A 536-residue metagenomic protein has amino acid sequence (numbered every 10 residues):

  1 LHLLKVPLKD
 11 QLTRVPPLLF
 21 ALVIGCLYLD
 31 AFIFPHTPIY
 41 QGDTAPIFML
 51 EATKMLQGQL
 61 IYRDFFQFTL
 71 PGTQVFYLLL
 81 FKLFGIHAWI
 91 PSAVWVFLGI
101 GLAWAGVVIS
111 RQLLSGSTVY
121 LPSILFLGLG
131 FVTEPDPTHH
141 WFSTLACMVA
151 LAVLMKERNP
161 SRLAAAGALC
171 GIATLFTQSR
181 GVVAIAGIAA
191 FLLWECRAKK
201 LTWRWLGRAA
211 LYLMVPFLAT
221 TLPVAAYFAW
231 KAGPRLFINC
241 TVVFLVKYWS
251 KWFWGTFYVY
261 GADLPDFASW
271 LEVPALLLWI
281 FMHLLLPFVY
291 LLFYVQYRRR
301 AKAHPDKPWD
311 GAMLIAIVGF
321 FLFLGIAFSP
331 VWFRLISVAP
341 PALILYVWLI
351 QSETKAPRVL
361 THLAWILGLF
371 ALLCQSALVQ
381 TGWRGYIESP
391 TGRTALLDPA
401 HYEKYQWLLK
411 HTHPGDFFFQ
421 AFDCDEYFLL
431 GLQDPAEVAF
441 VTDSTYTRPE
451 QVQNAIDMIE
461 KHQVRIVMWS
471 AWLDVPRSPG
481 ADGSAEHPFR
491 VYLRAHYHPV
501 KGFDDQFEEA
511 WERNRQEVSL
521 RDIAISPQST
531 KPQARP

Functional and structural regions predicted by a protein language model:
P35-E51, Y62-L79, I86-W89, A232-G233 (+1 more regions): Extracytoplasmic catalytic/substrate-binding loops of multi-pass membrane glycan-assembly enzymes
A93-L114, V149: Transmembrane-helix motifs of polytopic, lipid-linked glycan transferases
A105, F142-C170, A189-E195, A342-L345: Specific aromatic-rich, kink-prone transmembrane helix
G106-L129, T144, R158-A165: Transmembrane-helix signature of polytopic, membrane-embedded enzymes that assemble or transfer cell-envelope glycans
G130-F131, L163-Q178, A184-L192, A219 (+1 more regions): Membrane-interface alpha helices of multi-pass inner-membrane proteins
E134-S143: Short acidic/glycine- and proline-prone juxtamembrane loop motifs at membrane-interface regions of multi-pass membrane
M148-A165, A173, R197-K200, A275 (+4 more regions): Membrane-interface transmembrane helices that cradle and orient dolichyl/undecaprenyl
R384-G385, T394-Y446, V452-P479, D504-F507 (+1 more regions): Short periplasmic/luminal acceptor-recognition loop of GT-C membrane glycosyltransferases, typified by
